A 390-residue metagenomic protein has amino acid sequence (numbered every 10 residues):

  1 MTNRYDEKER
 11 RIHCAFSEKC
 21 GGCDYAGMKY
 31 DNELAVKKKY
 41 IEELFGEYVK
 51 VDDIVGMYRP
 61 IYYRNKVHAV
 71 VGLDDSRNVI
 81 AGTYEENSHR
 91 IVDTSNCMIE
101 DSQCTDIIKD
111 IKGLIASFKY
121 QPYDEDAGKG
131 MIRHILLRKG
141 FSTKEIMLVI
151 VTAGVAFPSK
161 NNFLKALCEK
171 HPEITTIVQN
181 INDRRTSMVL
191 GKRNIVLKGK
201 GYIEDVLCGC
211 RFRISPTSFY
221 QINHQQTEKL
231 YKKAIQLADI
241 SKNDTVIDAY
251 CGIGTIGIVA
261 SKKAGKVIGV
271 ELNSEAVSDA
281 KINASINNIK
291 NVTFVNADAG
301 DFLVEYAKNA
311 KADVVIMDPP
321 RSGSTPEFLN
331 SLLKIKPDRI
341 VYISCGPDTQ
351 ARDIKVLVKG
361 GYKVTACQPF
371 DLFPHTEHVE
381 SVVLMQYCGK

Functional and structural regions predicted by a protein language model:
T2-Y5, S159-N161, K165-K390: Rossmann-like S-adenosyl-L-methionine
N3-I12, G21-P122, L137, S142 (+1 more regions): Extended interfacial segments that mediate partner engagement and assembly in macromolecular machines
C14, C20-C23, C97, C251-G254 (+1 more regions): Disulfide-bonded cysteines in secreted/extracellular proteins and peptides
N65, K144-I146, N243-D244: Nucleotide donor/acceptor-binding cores
G82-E85, V149-V151, A280: Short, acidic/hydrophobic/Gly-rich beta-strand patch recurrent on exposed beta strands that often constitutes part
D93-S95, I99, C104, I108 (+3 more regions): Accessory substrate-recognition/RNA-binding modules or partner subunits associated with SAM-dependent
P122-K129, V246: Short helix/loop segment immediately N-terminal to the Walker
L137, K144-A153, R211-S215, V314: Short, aliphatic-rich beta-strand segments
